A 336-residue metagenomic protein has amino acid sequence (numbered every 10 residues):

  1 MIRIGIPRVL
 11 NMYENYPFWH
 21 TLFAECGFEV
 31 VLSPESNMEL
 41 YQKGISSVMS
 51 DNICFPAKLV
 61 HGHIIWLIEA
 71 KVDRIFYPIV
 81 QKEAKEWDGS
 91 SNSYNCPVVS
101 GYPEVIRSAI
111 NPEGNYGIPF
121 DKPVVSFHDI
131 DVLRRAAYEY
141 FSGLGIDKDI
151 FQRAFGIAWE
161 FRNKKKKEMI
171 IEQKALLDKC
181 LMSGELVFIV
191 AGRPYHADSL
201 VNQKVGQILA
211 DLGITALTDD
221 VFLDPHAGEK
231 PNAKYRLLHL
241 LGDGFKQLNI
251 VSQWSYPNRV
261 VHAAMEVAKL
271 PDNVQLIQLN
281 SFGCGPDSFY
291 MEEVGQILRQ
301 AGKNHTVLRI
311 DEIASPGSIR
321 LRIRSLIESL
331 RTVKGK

Functional and structural regions predicted by a protein language model:
M1-K336: An N-terminal assembly and electron-transfer interface module characteristic of large anaerobic redox and radical
